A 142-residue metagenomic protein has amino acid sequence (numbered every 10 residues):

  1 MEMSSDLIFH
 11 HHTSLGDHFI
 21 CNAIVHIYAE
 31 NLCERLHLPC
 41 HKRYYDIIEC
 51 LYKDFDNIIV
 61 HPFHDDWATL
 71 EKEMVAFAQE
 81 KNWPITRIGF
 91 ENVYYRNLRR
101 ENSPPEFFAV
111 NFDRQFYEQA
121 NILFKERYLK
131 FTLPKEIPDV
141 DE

Functional and structural regions predicted by a protein language model:
M1-E142: Catalytic machinery of carbohydrate-active enzymes, primarily nucleotide-sugar-dependent glycosyltransferases
